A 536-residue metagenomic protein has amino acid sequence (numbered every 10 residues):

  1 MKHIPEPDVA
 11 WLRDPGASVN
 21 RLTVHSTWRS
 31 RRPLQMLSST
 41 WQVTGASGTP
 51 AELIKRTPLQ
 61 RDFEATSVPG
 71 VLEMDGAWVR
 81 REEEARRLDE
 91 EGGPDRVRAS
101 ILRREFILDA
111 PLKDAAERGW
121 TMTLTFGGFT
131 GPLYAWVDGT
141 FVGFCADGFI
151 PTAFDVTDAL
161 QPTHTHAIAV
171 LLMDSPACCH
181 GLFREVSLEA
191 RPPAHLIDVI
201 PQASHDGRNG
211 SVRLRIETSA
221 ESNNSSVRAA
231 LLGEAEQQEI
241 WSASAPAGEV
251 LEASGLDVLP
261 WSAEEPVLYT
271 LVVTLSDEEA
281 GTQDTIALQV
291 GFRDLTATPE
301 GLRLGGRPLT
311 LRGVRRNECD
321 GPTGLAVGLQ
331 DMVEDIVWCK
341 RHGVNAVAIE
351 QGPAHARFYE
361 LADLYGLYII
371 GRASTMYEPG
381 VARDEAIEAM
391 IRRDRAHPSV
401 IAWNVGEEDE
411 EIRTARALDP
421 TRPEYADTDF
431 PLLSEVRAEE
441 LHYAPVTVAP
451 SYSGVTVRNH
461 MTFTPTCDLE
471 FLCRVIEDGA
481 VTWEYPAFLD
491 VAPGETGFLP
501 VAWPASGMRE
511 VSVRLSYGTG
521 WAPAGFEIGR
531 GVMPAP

Functional and structural regions predicted by a protein language model:
M1-E84, E234, V511, P536: Accessory carbohydrate-binding/adhesion or oligomerization-edge regions at the termini of glycan-active proteins
M1-T23, T27-W28, P33, Q42-G48 (+7 more regions): Accessory beta-strand-rich segments of carbohydrate-active enzymes
P15, V19-S26, S30, G143 (+1 more regions): Carbohydrate-binding surfaces of carbohydrate-active enzymes
D75-L108, W120-F126, T130-V137, G143-A146 (+3 more regions): Active-site-adjacent substrate/metal-binding segments within catalytic domains of carbohydrate-active enzymes
L102-R104, I150-F154, E249-L251, E495-V501: Short strand-edge motifs at loop-to-beta-strand transitions and within beta-strands of extracellular beta-rich domains
D114-A116, S219-S226, M461-L469: A short beta-turn/strand-edge loop motif at beta-sheet boundaries
A220-T296, L515, T519: Extended acidic/polar, glycine-enriched regions that form or flank non-catalytic beta-rich accessory modules
E408-L441: Extracellular glycoside hydrolase catalytic/binding regions
